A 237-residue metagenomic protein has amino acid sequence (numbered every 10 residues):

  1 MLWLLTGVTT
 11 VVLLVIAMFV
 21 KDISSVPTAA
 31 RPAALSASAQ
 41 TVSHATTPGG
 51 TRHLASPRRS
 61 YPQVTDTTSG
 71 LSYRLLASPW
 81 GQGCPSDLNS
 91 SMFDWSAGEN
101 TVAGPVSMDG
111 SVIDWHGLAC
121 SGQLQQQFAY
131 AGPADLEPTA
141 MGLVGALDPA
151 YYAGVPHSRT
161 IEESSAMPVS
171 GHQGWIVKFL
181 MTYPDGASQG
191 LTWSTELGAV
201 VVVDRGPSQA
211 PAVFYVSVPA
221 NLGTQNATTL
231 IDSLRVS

Functional and structural regions predicted by a protein language model:
M1-T51: Hydrophobic single-pass membrane-targeting/anchoring helices
T47-S237: Solvent-exposed, non-transmembrane segments of extracytoplasmic/periplasmic domains
